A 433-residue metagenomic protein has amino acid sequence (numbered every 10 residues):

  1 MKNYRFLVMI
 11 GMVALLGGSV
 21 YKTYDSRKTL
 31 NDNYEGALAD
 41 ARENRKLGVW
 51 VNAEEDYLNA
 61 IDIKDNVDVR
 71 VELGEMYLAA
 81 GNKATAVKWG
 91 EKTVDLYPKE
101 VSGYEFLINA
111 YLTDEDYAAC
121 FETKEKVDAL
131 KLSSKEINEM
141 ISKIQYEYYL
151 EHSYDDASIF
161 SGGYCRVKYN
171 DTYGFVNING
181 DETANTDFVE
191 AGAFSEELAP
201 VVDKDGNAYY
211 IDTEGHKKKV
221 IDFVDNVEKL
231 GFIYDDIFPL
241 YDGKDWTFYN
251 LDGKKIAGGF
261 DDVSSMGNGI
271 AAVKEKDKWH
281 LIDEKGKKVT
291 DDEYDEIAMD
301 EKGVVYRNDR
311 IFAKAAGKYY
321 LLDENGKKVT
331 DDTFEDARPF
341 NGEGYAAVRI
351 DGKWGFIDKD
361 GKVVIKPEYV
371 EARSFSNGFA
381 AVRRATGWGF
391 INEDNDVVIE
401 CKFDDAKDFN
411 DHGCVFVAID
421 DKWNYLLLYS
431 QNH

Functional and structural regions predicted by a protein language model:
M1-V13, S19, Y24: N-terminal Sec-pathway targeting helices
V13-A14, N52: N-terminal non-cleavable signal-anchor helices
S26-H433: Residue-level detector of conserved, function-critical positions
